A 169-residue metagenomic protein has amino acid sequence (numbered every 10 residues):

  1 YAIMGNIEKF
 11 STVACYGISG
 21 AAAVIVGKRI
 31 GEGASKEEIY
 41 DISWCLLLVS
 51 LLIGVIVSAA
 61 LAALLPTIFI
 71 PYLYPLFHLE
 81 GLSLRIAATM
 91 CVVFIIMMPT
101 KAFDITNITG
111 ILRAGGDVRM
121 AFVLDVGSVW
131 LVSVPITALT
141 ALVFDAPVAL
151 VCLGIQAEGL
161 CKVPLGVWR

Functional and structural regions predicted by a protein language model:
Y1, K9, V55, A59 (+3 more regions): Repeat-unit-sized solenoid/scaffold elements
Y1-A59, L65, A102-G116, M120-A121: Small-residue-rich hydrophobic transmembrane alpha-helices
E8, A23, T137, L150-V151: Residue-level detector of solvent-exposed, low-hydrophobicity positions
Y16-S19, F94-A114, M120-V132, I136 (+1 more regions): Short runs within selected transmembrane alpha-helices of multi-pass transporters and secretion channels
V26-M97, T140-R169: Short alpha-helical transmembrane segments in multi-pass integral membrane proteins
